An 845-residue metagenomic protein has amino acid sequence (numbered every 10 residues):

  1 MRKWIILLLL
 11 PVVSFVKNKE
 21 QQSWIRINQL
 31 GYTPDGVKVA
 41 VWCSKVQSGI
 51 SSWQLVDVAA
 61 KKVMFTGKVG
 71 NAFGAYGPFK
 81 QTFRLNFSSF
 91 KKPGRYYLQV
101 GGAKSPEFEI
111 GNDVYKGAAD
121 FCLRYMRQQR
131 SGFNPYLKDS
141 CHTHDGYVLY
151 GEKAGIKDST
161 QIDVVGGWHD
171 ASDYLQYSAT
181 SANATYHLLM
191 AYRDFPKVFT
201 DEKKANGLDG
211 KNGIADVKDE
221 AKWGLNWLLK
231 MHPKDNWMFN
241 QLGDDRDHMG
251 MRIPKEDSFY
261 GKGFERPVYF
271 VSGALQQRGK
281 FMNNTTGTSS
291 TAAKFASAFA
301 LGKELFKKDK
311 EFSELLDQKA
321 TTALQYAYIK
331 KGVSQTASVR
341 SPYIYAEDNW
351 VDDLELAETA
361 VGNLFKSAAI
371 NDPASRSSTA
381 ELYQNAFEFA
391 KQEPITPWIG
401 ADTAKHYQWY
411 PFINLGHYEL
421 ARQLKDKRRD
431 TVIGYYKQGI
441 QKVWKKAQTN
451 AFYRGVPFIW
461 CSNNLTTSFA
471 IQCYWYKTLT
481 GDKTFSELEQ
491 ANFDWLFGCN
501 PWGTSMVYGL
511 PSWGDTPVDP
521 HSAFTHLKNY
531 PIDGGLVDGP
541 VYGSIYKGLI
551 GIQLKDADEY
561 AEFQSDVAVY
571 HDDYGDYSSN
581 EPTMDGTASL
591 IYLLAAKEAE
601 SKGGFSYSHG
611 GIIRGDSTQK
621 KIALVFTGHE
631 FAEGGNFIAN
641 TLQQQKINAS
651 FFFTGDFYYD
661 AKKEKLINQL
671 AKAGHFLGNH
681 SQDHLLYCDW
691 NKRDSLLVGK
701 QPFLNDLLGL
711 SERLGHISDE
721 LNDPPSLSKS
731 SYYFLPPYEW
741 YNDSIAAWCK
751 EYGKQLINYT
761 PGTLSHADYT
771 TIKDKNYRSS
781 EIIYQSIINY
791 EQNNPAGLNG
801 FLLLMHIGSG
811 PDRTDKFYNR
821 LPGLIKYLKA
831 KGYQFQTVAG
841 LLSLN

Functional and structural regions predicted by a protein language model:
M1-Q21: Bacterial Sec-dependent N-terminal signal peptides
Q29-G101, P106, N112, R127-N183 (+9 more regions): Aromatic (Trp/Tyr) and acidic
V37-K68, A72-G77, G332-W350, G611-I667: N-terminal carbohydrate-binding/catalytic regions of secreted carbohydrate-active enzymes
T185-Y192, L228-K230, F239, E355-L356 (+12 more regions): Structural recognition of the beta-strand scaffold that forms the well-ordered cores of secreted hydrolase catalytic
N206-I214: Acidic, glycine-anchored loop motifs typical of Ca2+
V217-W237: Carboxylate/His-rich catalytic cores and anion/metal-binding grooves
G604-D694, G709, R713-Y732, Y827 (+1 more regions): Active-site beta->alpha N-cap acidic-glycine motif
F637, Y659-K662, H684-L804, G808-Q834 (+1 more regions): Catalytic domains of cell-wall/extracellular-matrix polysaccharide-remodeling enzymes, centered on de-N-acetylation
